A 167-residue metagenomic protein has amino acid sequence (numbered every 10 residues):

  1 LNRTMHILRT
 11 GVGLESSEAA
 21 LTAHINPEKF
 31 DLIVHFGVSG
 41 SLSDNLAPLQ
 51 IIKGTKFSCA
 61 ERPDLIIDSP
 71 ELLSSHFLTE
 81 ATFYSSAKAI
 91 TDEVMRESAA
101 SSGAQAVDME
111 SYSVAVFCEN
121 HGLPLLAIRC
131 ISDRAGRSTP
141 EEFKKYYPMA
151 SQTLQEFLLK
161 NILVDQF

Functional and structural regions predicted by a protein language model:
L1-F167: Glycine-rich phosphate- or other oxyanion-binding loops that anchor nucleotides, phosphorylated ligands
